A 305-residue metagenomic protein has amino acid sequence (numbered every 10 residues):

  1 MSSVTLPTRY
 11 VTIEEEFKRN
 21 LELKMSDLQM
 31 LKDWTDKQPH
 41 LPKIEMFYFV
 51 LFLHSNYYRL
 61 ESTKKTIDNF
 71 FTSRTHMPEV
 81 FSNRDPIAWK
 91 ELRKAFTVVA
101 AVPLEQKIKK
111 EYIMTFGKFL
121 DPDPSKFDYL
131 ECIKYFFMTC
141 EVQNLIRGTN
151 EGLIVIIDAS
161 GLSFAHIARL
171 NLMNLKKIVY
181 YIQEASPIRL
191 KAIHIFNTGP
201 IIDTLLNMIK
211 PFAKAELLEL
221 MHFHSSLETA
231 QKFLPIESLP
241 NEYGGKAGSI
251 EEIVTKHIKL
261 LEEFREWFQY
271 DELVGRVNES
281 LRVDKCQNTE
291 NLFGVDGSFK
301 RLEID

Functional and structural regions predicted by a protein language model:
M1-D305: Basic, amphipathic alpha-helical/coil surface patches used to engage anionic, phosphate-bearing ligands and membranes
